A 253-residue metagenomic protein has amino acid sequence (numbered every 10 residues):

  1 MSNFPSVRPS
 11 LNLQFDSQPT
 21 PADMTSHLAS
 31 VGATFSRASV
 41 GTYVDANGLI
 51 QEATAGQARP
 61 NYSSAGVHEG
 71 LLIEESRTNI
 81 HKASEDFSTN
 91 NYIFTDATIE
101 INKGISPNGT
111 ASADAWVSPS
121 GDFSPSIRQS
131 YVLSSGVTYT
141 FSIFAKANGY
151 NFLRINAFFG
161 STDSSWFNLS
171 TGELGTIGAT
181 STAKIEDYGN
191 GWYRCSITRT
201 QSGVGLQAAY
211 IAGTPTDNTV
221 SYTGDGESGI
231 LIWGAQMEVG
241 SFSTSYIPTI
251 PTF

Functional and structural regions predicted by a protein language model:
M1-F253: Extracellular and organelle-lumenal recognition/adhesion modules and their flexible linkers in secreted
